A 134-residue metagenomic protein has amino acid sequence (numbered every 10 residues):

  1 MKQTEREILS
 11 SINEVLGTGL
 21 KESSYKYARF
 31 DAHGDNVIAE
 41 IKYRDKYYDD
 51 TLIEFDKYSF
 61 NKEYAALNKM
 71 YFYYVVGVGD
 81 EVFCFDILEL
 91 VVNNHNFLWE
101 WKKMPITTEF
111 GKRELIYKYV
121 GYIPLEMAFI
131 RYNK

Functional and structural regions predicted by a protein language model:
M1-K26, V82: Acidic-basic catalytic patches of nuclease active cores, encompassing PD-(D/E)XK and other metal-cofactor nuclease
A32-Y47: Conserved catalytic cores of phosphodiester-cleaving nucleases, focusing on short active-site segments
D45-Y48, L90-V92: Short, surface-exposed beta-strand-loop junctions and turns on beta-sheet-rich folds
K46-Y58: Active-site-adjacent loop/helix micro-motif of nuclease/hydrolase catalytic cores
F55-L67: Basic, amphipathic alpha-helical patches used to engage nucleic acids or provide basic targeting signals, exemplified
A65-V91: Nucleic-acid nuclease catalytic cores
F83-K134: Intrinsically disordered, low-complexity terminal regions enriched in charged/polar residues
